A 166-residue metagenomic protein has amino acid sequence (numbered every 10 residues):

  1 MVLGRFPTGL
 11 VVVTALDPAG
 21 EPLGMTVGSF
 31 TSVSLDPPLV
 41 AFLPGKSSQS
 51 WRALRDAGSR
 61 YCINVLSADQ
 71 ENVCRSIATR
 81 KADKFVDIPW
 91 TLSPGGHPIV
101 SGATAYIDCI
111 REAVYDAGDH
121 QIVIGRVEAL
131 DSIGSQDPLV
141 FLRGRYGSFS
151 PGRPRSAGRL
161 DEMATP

Functional and structural regions predicted by a protein language model:
M1-P166: Basic, polyanion-binding surface patches
